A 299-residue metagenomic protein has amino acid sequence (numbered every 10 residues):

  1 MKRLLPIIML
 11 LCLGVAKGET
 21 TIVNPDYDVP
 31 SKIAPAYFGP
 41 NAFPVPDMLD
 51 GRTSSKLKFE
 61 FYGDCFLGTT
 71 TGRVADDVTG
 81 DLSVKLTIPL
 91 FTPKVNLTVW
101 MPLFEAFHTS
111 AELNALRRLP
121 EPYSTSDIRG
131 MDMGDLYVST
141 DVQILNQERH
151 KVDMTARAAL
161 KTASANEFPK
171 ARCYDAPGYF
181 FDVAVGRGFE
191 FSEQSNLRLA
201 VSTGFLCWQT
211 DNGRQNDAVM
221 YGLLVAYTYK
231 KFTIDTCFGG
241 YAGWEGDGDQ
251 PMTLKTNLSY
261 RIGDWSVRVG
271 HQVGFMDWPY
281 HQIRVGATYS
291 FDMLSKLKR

Functional and structural regions predicted by a protein language model:
M1-F38, S295-R299: Cleavable N-terminal export/targeting peptides
G18-T162, P177-G186, E190-F191, F232 (+2 more regions): Transmembrane beta-barrel domains of Gram-negative outer membranes and organellar outer membranes
Y62-F66, K94-T98, K151-R157, N196-S202 (+5 more regions): Residue-level detector of the transmembrane beta-barrel scaffold of outer-membrane proteins
T71-G80, L103-E105, G130-D132, K170-P177 (+3 more regions): Solvent-exposed loop/turn segments connecting transmembrane beta-strands in outer-membrane beta-barrel proteins
L90, L103, I144, L160 (+7 more regions): Short beta-strand segments enriched in hydrophobic/aromatic residues within well-folded beta-rich domains
T109-A111, F168-K170, H281, R299: Outer-membrane beta-barrel and related beta-rich outer-membrane complex signature in Gram-negative bacteria
L119-T125, G213, V219-R299: Outer membrane beta-barrel transmembrane domains
Y174-G243: Detector for outer-membrane/organellar transmembrane beta-barrel domains, recognizing the amphipathic beta-strand
